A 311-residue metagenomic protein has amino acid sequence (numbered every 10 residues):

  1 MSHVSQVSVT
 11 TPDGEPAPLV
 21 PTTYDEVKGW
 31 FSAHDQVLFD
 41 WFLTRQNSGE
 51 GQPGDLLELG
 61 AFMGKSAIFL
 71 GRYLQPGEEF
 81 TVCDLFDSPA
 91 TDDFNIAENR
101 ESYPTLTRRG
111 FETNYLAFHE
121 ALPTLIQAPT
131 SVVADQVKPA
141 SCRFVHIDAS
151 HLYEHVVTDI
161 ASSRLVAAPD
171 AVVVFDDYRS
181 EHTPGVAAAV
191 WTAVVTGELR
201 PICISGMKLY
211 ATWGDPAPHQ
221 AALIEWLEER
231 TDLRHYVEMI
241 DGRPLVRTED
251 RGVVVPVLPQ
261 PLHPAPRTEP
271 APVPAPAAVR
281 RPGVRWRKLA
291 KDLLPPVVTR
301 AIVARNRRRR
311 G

Functional and structural regions predicted by a protein language model:
H3-G29, D40, T44-L294, R300 (+1 more regions): S-adenosylmethionine/decaboxylated-SAM
D35-L38: ABC transporter nucleotide-binding domains
